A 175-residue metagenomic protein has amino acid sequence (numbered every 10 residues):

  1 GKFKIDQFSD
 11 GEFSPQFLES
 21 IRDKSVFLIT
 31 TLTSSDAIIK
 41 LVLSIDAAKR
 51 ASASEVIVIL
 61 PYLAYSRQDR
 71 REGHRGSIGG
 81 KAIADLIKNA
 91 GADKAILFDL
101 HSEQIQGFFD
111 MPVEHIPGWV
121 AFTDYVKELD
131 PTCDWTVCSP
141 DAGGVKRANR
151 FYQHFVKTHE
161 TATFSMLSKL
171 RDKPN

Functional and structural regions predicted by a protein language model:
G1-N175: PRPP-associated nucleotide enzymes
